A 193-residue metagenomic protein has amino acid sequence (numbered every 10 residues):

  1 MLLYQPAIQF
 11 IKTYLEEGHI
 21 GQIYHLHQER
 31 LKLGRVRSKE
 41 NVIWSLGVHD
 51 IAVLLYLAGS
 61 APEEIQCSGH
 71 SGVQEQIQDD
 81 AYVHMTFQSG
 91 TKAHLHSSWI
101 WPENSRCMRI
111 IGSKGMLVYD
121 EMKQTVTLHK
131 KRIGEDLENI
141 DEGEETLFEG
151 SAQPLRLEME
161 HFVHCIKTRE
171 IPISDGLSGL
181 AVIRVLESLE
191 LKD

Functional and structural regions predicted by a protein language model:
M1-R35, D50: A contiguous active-site-proximal alpha/beta segment in oxidoreductase catalytic domains
L3, P102, A181: Glycine-/small-residue-rich active-site loops that bind phosphorylated ligands and cofactors
P6, L157, S174: Residue-level signal for the nucleotide or nucleotide-sugar donor/cofactor binding architecture
F10-Y14, V53, Y82, H161 (+2 more regions): Alpha-helical elements of Rossmann-like donor-binding domains used by nucleotide-donor carbohydrate transfer enzymes
K39-W44, E144-Q153: A short glycine-threonine-serine/GTX helix/turn-capping micro-motif
V48-T125, E149, L155-R169: Contiguous beta-strand/loop segments that form the cofactor/metal-binding neighborhood of enzyme cores
Q88, H161-D193: C-terminal helix-rich "cap/oligomerization" subdomain common to oxidoreductases
M108, Q124-E138: Short polybasic amphipathic segments
